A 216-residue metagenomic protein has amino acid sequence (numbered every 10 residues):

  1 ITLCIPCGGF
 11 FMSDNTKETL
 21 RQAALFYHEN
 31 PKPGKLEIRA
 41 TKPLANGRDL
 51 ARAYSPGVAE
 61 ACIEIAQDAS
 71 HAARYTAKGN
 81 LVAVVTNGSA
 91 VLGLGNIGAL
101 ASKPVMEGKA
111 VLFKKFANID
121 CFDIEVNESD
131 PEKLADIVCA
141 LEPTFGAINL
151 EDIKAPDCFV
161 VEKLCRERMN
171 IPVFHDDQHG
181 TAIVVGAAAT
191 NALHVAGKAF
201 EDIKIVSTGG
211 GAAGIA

Functional and structural regions predicted by a protein language model:
I1-F11: Short, Lys/Arg-enriched N-terminal segments with co-localized hydrophobic residues within the first ~10-30 amino acids
M12-V173: N-terminal ligand-binding/catalytic initiation module
L92, I97-A117, M169, H175 (+2 more regions): Glycine-rich phosphate/diphosphate-binding loop of Rossmann-like nucleotide-binding domains
